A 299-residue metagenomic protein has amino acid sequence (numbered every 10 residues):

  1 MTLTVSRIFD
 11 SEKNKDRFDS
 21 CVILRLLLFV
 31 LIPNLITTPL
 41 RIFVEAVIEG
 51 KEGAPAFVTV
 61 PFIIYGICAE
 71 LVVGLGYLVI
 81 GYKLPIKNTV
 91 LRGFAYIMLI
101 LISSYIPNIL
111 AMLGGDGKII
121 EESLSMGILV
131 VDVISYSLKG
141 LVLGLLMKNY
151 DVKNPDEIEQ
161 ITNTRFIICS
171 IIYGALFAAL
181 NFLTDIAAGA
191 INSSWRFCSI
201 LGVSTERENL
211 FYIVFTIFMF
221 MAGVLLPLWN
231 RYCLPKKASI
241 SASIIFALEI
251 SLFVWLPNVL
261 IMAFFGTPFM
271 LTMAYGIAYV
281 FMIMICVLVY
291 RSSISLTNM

Functional and structural regions predicted by a protein language model:
T2-M299: Juxtamembrane/disordered regions of integral membrane proteins
